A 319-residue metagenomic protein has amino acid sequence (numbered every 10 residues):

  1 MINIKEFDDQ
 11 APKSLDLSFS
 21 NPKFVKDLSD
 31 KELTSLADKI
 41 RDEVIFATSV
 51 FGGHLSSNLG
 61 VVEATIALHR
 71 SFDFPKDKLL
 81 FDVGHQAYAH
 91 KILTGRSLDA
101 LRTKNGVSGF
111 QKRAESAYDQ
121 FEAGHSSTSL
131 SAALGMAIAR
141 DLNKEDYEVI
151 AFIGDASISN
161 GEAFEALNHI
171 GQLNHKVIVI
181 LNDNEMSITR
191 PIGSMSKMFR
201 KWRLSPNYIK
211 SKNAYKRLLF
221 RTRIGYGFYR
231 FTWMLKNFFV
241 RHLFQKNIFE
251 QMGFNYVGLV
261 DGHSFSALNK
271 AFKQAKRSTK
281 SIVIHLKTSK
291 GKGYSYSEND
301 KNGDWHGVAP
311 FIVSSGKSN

Functional and structural regions predicted by a protein language model:
I2-D16, E185-N319: Long, well-ordered, tryptophan-enriched scaffold segments
I2-T94, E250-L268, I282-H285: N-terminal amphipathic, basic-rich helices that act as targeting or association modules
V25-L28, E32, L36, G52-G60 (+10 more regions): Catalytic cores of large soluble enzymes that bind and process phosphate-bearing ligands
L28, D82-H85, K104, R113 (+7 more regions): Fold-independent oxyanion-binding glycine-rich loops and adjacent beta-strand/coil segments at enzyme active sites
S49, R70, A132, R140 (+3 more regions): Short polybasic/polar patches that bind polyanions
H54-L173: Cofactor-binding active-site loop characterized by glycine-rich and histidine/acidic residues
D77-L79, Y147-I150, V177, S278-T288: Generic beta-sheet signal
T128-F152, S157-M198, W202-R203, A214 (+5 more regions): Hydrophobic, small-residue-rich alpha-helical packing segments that form membrane-like cores
